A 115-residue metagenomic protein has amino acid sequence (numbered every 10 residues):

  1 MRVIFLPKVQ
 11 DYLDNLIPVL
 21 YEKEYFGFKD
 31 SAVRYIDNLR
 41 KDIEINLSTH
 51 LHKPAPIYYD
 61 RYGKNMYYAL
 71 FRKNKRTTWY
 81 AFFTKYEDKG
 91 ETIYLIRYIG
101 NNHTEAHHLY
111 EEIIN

Functional and structural regions predicted by a protein language model:
M1-K73, E112-N115: Basic, Lys/Arg-enriched alpha-helical interface segments
F71-N115: Enriched for short, Lys/Arg-rich terminal
